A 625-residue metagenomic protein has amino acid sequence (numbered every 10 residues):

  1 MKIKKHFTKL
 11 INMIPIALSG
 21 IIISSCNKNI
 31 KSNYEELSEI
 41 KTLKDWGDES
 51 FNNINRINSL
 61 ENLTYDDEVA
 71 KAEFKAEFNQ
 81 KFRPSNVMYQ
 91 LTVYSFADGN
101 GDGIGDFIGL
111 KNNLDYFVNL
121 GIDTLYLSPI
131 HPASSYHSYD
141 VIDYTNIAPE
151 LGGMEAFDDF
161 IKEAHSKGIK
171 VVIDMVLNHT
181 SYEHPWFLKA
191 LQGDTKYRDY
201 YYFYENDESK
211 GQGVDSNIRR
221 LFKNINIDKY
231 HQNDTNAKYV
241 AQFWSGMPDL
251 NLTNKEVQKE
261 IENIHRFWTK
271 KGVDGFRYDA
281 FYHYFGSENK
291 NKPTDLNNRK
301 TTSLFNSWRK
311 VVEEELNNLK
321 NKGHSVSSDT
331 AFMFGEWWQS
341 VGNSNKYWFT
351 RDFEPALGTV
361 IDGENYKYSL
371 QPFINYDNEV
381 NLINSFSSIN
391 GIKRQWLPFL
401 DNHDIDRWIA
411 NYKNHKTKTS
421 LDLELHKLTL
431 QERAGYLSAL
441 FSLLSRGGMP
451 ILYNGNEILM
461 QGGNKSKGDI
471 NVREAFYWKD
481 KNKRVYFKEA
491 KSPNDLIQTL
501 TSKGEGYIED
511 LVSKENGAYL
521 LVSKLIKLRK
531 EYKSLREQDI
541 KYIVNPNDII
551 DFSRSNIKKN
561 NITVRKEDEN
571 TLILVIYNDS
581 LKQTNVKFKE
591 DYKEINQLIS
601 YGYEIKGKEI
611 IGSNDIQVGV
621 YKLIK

Functional and structural regions predicted by a protein language model:
M1-M13: Bacterial Sec-dependent N-terminal signal peptides
E36-R266, K270, F281-R351: Acidic/aromatic-lined carbohydrate-recognition and catalytic surfaces of CAZymes acting on diverse glycans
V87-T92, T124-P129, V172-I173, G275-Y278 (+7 more regions): Structural recognition of the beta-strand scaffold that forms the well-ordered cores of secreted hydrolase catalytic
L316-S325, N390-N402, R407-D579, Q583: Loop/helix patches that line or flank the sugar-binding groove of alpha-linked glycan CAZymes
K582-Y603: Beta-strand-rich binding/interaction modules
K606-K625: C-terminal beta-strand-rich structural cap/linker in extracellular carbohydrate-active enzymes
